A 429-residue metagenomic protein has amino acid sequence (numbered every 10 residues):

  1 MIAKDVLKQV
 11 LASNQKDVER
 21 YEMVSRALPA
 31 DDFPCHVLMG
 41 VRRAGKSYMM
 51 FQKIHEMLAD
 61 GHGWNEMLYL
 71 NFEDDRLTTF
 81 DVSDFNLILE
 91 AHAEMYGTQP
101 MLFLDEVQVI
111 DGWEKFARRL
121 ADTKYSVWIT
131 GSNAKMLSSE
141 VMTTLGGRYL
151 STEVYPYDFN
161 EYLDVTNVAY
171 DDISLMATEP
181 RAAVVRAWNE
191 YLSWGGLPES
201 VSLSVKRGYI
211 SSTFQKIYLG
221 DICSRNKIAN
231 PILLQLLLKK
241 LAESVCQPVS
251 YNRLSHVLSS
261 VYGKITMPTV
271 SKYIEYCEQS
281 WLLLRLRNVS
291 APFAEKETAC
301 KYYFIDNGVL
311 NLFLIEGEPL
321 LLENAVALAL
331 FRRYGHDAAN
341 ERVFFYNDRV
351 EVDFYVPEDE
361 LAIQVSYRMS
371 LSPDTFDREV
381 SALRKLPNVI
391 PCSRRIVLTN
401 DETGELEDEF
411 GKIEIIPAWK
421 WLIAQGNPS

Functional and structural regions predicted by a protein language model:
M1-V18, D32-P34, M39, Y48 (+4 more regions): A cross-kingdom feature that marks ATP-driven nucleic-acid transaction machinery
I2-N14, N160, D164-L328, G335 (+1 more regions): Interdomain hinge/linker elements that couple catalytic modules in large macromolecular machines
G45: Conserved glycine(s) of the Walker
L68-T98: Short glycine-rich substrate-engagement loop in P-loop NTPases that contacts/grips substrate
Y96-W113: Conserved P-loop NTPase "ATPase switch" module shared by AAA+ and STAND
T98-M101, T123-W128: Loop/turn-to-beta-strand initiation segments
S126-S132, E153: Structural recognition of the conserved hydrophobic beta-strand(s) that form the central parallel beta-sheet of P-loop
K135-S151, V165-N167: Short regulatory helix/loop adjacent to the ATP-binding pocket of P-loop NTPases
